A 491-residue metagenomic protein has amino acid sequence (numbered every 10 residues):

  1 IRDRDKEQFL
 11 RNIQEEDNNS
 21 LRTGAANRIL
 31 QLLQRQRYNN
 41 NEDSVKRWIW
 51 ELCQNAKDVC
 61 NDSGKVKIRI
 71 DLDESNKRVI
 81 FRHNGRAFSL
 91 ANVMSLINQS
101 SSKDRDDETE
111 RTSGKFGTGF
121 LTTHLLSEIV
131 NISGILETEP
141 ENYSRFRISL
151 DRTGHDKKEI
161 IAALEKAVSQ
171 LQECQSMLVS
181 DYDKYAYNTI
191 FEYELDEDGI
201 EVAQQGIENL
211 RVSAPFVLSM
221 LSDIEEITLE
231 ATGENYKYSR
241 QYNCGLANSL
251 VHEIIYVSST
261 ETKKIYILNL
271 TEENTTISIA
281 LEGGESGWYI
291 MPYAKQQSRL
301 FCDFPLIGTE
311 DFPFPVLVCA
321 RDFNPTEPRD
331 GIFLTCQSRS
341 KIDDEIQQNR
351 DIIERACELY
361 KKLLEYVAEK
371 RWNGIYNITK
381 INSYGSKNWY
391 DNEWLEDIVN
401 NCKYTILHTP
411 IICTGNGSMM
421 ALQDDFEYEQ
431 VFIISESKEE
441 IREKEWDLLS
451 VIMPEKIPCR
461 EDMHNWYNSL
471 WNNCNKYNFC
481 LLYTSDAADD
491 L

Functional and structural regions predicted by a protein language model:
I1-A186: GHKL (Bergerat-fold) ATPase N-terminal catalytic module, capturing the glycine-rich phosphate-binding loop and acidic
I1-R2, S20-L21, L30-R37, S127-S485 (+1 more regions): GHKL/Bergerat-fold ATPase module
A56, A487-A488: Long alpha-helical scaffolds
S101-R105, D196, D489: A broad detector of the eukaryotic-type serine/threonine protein kinase catalytic domain
